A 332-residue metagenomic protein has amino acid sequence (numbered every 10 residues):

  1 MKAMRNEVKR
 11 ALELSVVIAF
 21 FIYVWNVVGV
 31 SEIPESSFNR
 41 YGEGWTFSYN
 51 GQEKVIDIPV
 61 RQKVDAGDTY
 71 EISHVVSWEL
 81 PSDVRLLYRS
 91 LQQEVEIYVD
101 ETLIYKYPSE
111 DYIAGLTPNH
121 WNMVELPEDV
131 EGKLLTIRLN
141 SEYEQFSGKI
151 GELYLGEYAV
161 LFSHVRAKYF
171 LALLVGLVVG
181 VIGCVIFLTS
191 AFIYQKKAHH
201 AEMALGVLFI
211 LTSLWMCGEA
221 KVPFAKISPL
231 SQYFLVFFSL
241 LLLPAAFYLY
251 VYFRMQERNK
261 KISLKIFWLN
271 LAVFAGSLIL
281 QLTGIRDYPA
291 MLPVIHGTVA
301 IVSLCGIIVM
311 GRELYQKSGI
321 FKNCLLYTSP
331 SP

Functional and structural regions predicted by a protein language model:
A3-E79: Extended carbohydrate-recognition surfaces in non-catalytic/accessory domains of CAZymes and lectin-like proteins
R5, V16-F21, P108, L116-P118 (+2 more regions): Alpha-helical/coil-rich non-catalytic "connector" segments in signaling and regulatory proteins
I56, I104-H120: Solvent-exposed beta-strand/loop surfaces of large extracellular or lumenal domains
I72-S82, E125-V130: Extracellular and analogous surface-interaction loops
L80-V99, L135-I137: Aromatic-lined ligand-binding clefts that engage carbohydrates, nucleic acids, or primary amines
N119, L126-L173: An acidic-aromatic loop/edge-strand motif
L174-L326: Juxtamembrane segments at transmembrane-helix boundaries in multi-pass signal-transduction membrane proteins
Y327-P332: Conserved small/polar residues in nucleotide/adenosyl-binding loops
